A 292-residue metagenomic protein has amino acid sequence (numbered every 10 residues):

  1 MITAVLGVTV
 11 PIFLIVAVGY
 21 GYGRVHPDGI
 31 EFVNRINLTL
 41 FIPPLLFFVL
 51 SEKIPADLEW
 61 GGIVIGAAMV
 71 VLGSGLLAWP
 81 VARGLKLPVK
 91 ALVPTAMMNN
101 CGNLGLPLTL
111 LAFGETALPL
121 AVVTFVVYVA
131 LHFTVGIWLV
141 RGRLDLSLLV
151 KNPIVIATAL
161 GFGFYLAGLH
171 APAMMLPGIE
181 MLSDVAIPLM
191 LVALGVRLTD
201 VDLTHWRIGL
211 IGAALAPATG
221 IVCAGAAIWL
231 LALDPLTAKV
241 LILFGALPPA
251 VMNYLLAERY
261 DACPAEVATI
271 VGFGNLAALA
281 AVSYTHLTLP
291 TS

Functional and structural regions predicted by a protein language model:
M1-T3, S51-E59, L108-L120, L169-A171 (+2 more regions): Helix-coil boundary and interhelical linker segments in multi-pass alpha-helical membrane proteins
T3-T9, S51-V81, P177-M181, T199-W229 (+3 more regions): Entry/N-cap segments of selected transmembrane alpha helices and their immediately preceding amphipathic helices
I12-Y22, N34-E59, G73, I156-A167 (+3 more regions): Hydrophobic transmembrane alpha-helices of secondary-active transporters and Na+-translocating membrane complexes
V18-E31, G75-P88, F133-L144, L194-T204 (+1 more regions): C-terminal ends of transmembrane helices
I30-N34, W60-I65, L85-M98, T116-T124 (+4 more regions): The feature identifies polytopic integral membrane transport proteins across all domains of life
N37-V49, P94-A112, P153-L166, V185-L189 (+2 more regions): Small-residue-rich segments of transmembrane alpha-helices in multi-pass membrane proteins, especially helix faces
F48-P55, V93, N103-E115, A121-V122 (+2 more regions): Generic transmembrane alpha-helix signature in multi-pass membrane proteins, especially transporters/channels
T285-T291: Conserved small/polar residues in nucleotide/adenosyl-binding loops
